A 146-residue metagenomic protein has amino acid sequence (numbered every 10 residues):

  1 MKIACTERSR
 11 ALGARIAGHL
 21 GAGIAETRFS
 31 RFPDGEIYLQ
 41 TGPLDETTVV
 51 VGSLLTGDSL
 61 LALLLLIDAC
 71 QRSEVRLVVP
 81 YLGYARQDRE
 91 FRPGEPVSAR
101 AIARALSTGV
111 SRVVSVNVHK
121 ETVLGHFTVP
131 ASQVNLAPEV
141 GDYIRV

Functional and structural regions predicted by a protein language model:
M1-V146: PRPP-associated nucleotide enzymes
